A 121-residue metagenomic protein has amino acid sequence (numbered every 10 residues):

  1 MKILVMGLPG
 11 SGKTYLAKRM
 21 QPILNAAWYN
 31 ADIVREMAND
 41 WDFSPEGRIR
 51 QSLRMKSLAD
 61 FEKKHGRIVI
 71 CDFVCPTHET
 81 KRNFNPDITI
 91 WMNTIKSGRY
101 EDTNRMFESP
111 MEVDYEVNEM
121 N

Functional and structural regions predicted by a protein language model:
M1-I3: Pre-Walker A (Motif I) flank of P-loop NTPase domains
V5-G7: Hydrophobic anchor at the beta1->P-loop junction of P-loop NTPases
S11: ATP-binding Walker
T14: Walker A/P-loop
A17-D60: Conserved substrate/cofactor phosphate-moiety recognition/catalytic segment in nucleotide-dependent phosphotransferases
N25-A27, I88, Y115: Conserved beta-strand segments of alpha/beta enzyme cores
P45-Y100: Glycine-rich phosphate-binding loop used to anchor ATP phosphates in small-molecule kinases, encompassing both
N83, M92-N121: Small-molecule kinase domains that catalyze NTP-dependent phosphoryl transfer to phosphate-bearing small molecules
